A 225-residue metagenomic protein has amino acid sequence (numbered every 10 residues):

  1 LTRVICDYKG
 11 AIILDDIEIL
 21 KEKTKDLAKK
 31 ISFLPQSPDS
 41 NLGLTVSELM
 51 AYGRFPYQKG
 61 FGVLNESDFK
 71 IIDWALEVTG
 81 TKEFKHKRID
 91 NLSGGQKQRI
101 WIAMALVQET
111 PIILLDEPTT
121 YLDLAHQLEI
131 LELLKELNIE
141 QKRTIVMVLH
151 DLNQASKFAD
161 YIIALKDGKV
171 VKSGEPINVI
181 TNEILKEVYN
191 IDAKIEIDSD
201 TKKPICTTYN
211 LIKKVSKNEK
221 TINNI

Functional and structural regions predicted by a protein language model:
T2: Helix-to-loop junction immediately C-terminal to a conserved catalytic motif
G10-E18, L27: Conserved ABC transporter NBD signature motif
A51, E66-F84, E109: Conserved ABC ATPase "signature" region
V63, R88-L92: Conserved ABC ATPase signature
I113-E117: Catalytic Walker B motif of ABC-type/P-loop ATPase nucleotide-binding domains
V188-I225: ABC ATPase nucleotide-binding domains
